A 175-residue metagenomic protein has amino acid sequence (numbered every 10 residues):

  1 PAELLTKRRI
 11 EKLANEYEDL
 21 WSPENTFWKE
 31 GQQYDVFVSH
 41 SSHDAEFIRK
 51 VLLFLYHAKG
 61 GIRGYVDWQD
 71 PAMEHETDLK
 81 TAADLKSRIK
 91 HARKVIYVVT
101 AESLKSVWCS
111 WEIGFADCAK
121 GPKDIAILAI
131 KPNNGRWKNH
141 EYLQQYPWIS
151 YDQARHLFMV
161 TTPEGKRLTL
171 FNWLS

Functional and structural regions predicted by a protein language model:
P1-A92: Conserved N-terminal substructure of TIR/SEFIR domains
P1-G31, P132-S175: C-terminal interaction surface of TIR/SEFIR-family domains
I48-K50, V107-C109, K138: A short acidic (Asp/Glu
V66, I127-A129, S150: Structural signal for conserved beta-strand scaffold positions within catalytic alpha/beta enzyme cores
D70-A72, A101-E102, L128-R136: Short beta-alpha junction loops
R93-Y97: Inter-motif core of Ras-like GTPase G domains
A101-A119: Conserved TIR/SEFIR loop-to-helix hotspot centered on a Trp-containing motif with a nearby acidic residue
A119-A126: A short helix->loop->beta-strand "cap" motif at the edges of active sites that frequently abuts
